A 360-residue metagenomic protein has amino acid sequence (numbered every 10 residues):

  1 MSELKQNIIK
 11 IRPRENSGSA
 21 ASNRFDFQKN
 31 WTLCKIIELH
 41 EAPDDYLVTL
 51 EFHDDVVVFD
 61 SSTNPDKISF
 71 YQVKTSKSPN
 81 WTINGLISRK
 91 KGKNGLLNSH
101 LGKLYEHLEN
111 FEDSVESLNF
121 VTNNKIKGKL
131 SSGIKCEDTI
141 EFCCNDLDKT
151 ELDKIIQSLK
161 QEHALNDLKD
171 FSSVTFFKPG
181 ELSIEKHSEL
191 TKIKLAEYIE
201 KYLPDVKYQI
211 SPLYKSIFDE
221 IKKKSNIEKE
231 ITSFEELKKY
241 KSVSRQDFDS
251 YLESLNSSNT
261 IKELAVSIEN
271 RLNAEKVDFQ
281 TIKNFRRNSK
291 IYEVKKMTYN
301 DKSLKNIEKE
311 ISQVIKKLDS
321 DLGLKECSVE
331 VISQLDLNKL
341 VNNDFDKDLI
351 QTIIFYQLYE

Functional and structural regions predicted by a protein language model:
M1-S19, T75-S333, D346-I353, Y359: Acidic metal-coordinating catalytic centers involved in nucleic-acid phosphodiester chemistry
A21-S22, D26-I83, I87-S88: Catalytic centers of nucleases
I332-V341: Low-complexity, intrinsically disordered Gly/Pro/Thr-rich segments
